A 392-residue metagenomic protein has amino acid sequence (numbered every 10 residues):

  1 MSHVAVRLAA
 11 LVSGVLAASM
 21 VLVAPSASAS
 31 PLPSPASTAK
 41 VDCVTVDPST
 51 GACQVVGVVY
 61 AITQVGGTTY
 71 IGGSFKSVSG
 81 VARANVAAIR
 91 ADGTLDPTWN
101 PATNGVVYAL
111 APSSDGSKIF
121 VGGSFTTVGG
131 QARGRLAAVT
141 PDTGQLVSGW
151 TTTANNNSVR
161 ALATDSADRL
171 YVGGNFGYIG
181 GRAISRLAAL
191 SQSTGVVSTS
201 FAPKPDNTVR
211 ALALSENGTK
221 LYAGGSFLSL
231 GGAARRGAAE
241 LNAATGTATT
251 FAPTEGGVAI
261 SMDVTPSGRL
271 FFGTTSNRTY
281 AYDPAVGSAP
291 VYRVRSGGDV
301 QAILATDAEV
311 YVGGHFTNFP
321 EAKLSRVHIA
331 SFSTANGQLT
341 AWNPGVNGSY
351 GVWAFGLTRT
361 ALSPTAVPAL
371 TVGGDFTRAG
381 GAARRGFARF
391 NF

Functional and structural regions predicted by a protein language model:
S2-F392: Extracytoplasmic surface signature
